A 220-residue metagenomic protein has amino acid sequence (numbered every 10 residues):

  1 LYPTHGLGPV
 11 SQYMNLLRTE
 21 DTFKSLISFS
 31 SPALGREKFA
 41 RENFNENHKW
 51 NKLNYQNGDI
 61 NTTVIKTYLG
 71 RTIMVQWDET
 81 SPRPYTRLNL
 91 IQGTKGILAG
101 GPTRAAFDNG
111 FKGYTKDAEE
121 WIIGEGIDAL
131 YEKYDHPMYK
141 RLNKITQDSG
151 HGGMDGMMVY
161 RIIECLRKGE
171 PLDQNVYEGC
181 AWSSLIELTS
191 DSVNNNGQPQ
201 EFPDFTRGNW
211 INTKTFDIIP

Functional and structural regions predicted by a protein language model:
L1-T86, L90: Rossmann-like dinucleotide-binding domain that binds NAD(P)(H)
S11, P82-P220: C-terminal helical cap and adjacent loop that interface with cofactors, partners, or active-site loops
